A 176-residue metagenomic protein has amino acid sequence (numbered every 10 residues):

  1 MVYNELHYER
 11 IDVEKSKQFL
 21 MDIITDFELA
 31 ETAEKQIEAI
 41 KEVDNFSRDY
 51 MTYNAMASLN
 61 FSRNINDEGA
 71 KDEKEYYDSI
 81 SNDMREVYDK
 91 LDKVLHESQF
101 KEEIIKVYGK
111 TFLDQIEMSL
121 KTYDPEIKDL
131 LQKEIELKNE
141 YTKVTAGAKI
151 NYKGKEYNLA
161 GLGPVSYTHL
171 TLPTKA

Functional and structural regions predicted by a protein language model:
M1-L170: A well-structured
T171-A176: A short, hydrophobic C-terminal helix/tail in secreted or cell-surface proteins
